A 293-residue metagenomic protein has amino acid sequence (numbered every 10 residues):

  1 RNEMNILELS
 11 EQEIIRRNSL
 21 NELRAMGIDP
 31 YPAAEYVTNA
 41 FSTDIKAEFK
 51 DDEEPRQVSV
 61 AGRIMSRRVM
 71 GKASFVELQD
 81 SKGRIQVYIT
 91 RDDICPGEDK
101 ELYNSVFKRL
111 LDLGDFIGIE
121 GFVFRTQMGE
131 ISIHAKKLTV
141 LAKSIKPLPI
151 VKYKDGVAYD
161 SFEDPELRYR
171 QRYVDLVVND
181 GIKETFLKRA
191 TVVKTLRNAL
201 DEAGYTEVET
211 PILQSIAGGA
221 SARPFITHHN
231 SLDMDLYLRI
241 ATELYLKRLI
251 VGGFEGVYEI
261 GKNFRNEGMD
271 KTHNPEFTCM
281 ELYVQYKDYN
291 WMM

Functional and structural regions predicted by a protein language model:
R1-M293: Class II aminoacyl-tRNA synthetase catalytic cores and aaRS-like
